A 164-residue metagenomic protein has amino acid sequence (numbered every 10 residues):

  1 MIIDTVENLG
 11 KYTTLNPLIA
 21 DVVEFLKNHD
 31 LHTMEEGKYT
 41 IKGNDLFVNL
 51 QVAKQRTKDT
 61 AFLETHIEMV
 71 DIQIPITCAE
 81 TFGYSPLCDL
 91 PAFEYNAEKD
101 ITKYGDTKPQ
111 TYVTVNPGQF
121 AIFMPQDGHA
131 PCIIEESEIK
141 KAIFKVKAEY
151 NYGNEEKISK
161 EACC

Functional and structural regions predicted by a protein language model:
I2-N49, T60, T65: A short, N-terminal "cap"/entry segment at the start of jelly-roll beta-barrel domains of the cupin/DSBH fold
G43-D45, T65-M69, P75-T77, N116: Short connector loops at helix/strand junctions that flank enzyme active sites, especially segments positioning acidic
L46, A53-R56, T77-T81: Short, charged/polar surface micro-motifs in flexible loops or helix N-caps
E68, G105-Q110: Short alpha-helix capping/helix-loop boundary micro-motifs
E68-V70, I74-F82, C88-L90, A97-T102: Glycine- and acidic-residue-biased ligand/ion/polar-headgroup-sensing regions
I72, F120-I122, S137-G153: A short hydrophobic beta-strand segment most commonly corresponding to one strand of the jelly-roll/cupin
I72, T111-Y112: Short, surface-exposed secondary-structure edge patches
V113-C132: Conserved metal-binding segment of the jelly-roll/cupin
